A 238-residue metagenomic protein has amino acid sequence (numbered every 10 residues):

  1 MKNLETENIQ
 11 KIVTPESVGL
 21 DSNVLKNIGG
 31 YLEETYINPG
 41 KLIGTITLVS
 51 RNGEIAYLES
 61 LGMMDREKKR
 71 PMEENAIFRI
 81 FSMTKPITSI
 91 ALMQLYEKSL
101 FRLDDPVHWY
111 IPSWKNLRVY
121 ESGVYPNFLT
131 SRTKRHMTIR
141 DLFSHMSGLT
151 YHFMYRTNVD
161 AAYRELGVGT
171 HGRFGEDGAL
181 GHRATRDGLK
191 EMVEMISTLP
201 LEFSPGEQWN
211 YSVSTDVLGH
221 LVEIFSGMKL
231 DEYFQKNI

Functional and structural regions predicted by a protein language model:
L4-V13, K26, R66-N210: Active-site-proximal loop and beta-strand segments within enzyme catalytic domains
S22-I37: Mature N-terminal segment immediately following signal peptide/propeptide cleavage in secreted/periplasmic
E33-P71, L103-D105, R186: A short, well-structured edge-of-sheet supersecondary motif
M93-L100, D216-I224: Short glycine/serine- and small hydrophobic-enriched flexible loop segments
L103, L230-D231: Alpha-helix N-cap/start motif
